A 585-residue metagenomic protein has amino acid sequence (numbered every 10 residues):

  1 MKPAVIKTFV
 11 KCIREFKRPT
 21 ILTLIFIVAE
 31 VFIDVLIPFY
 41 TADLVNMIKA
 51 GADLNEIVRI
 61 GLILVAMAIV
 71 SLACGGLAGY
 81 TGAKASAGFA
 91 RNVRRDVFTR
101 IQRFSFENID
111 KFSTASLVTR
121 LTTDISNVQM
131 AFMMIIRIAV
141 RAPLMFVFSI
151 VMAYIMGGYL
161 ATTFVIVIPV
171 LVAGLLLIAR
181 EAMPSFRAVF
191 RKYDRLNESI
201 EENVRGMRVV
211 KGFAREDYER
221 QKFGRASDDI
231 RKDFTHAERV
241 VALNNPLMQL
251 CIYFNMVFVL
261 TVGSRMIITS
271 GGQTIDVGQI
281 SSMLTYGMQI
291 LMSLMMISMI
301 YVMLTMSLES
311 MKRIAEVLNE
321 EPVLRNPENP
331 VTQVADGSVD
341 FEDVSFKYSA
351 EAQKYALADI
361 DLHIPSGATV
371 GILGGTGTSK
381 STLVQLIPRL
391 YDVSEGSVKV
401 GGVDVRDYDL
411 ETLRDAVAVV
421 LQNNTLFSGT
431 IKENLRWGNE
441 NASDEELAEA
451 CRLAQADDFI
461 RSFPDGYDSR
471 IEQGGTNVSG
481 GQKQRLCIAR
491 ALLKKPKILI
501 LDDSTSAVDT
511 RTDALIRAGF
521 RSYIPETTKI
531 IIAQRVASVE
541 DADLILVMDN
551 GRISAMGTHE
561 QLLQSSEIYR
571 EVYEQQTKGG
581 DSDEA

Functional and structural regions predicted by a protein language model:
M1-D34, T41, M47-L64, A78-G82 (+14 more regions): Membrane-integrated ABC transporters
K2, I25-F26, I33-N46, M67-T114 (+12 more regions): Juxtamembrane helix-loop junctions of ABC transporter transmembrane domains
E15, P19-F32, D43, M133-V189 (+1 more regions): Transmembrane helices of ABC transporter permease
E15-K17, R103-E107, T123-F132, I136 (+7 more regions): An intracellular "coupling" helix at the cytosolic face of ABC transporter transmembrane type-1 domains
P19-T20, M67-S86, R137-L144, V165-R191 (+4 more regions): Alpha-helical transmembrane segments of multi-pass membrane proteins
A50-G51, A87, R95-T119, T123-I125 (+5 more regions): Short intracellular "coupling" helices and adjacent cytoplasmic loop segments at the cytosolic face of multi-pass
A52-E56, F148, M152-I166, H236-R313 (+1 more regions): Helix-loop-helix
Q333-A585: ABC-type nucleotide-binding domain
